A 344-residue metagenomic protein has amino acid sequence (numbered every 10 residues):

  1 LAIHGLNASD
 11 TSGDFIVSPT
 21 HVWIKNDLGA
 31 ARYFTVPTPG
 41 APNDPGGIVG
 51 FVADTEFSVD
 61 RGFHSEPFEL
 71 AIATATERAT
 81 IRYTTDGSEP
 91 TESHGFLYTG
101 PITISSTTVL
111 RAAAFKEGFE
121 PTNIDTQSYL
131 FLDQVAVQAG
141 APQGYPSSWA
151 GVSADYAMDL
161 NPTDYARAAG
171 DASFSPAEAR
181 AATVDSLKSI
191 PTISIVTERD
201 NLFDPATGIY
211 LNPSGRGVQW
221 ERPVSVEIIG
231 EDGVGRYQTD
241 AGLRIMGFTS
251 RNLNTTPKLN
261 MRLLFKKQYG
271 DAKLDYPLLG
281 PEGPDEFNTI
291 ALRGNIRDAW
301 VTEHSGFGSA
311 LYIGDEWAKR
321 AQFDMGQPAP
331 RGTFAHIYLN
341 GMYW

Functional and structural regions predicted by a protein language model:
I3, I102-I104, I290: A compositionally biased, intrinsically disordered/low-complexity signal enriched for hydrophobic/aromatic residues
I3-T11: Short beta-strand-plus-loop segments that form exposed binding edges in beta-rich domains
G5, T85, G294: Short glycine-centered, acidic/aromatic-flanked micro-motifs in structured strand/loop junctions that mark active-site
T11-G13, V301: Extracytoplasmic/secreted cell-surface and envelope-processing proteins
D14-P223, I228-T239: Short, compositionally stereotyped local motifs that mark structural "simplifiers"
I195, N201-L202, G208-W344: Conserved ATP-binding subdomain of kinase catalytic cores across diverse folds
